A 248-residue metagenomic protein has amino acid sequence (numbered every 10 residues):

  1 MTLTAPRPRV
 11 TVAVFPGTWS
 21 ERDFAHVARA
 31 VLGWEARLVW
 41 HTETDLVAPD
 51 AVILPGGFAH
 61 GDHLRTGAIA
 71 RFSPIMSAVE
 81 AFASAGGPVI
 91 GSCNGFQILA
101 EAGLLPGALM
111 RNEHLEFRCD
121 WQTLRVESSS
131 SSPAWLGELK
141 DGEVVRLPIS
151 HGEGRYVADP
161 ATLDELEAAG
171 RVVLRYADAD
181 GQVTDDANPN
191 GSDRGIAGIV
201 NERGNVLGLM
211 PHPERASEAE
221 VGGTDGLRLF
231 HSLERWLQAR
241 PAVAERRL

Functional and structural regions predicted by a protein language model:
M1-S92, A100-P106, N112-R118, R125 (+3 more regions): N-terminal beta1-alpha1 cap of cysteine-dependent amidohydrolase-like domains
P8, G142-V144, N201-V206: Beta-strand-turn-beta hairpins that frame and shape the catalytic cleft of phosphate-ester-processing enzymes
V10-T11, R146-S150, L207-M210: Active-site-proximal beta-strand elements of phosphoester/diester hydrolases
H41, D178, N201: Acidic surface patches and DE-rich sequence motifs
G57-F58, G95, G152, P213: Active-site metal-binding loops of divalent metal-dependent hydrolases
A85-G86, A168-G170, E202: Structured helix-beta-strand junction loops
L104-D193: Pocket-forming structural segment of enzyme catalytic cores
I196-E220: A glycine-centered loop/beta-turn motif at secondary-structure junctions
